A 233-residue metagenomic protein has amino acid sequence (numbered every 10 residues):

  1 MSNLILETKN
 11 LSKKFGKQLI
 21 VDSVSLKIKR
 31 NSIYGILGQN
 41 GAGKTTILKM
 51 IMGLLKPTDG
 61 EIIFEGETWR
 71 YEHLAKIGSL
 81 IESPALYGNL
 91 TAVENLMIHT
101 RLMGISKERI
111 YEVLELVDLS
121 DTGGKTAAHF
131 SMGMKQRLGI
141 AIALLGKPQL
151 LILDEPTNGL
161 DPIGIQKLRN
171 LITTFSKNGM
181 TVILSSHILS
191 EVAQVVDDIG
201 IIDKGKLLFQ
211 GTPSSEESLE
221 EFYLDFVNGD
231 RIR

Functional and structural regions predicted by a protein language model:
G53, G60-A75, F209-G211: Conserved ABC transporter NBD signature motif
M97, R101, K107-T122: Conserved ABC ATPase "signature" region
I140: Hydrophobic anchor residue at the start of the ABC signature
L151-E155: Catalytic Walker B motif of ABC-type/P-loop ATPase nucleotide-binding domains
